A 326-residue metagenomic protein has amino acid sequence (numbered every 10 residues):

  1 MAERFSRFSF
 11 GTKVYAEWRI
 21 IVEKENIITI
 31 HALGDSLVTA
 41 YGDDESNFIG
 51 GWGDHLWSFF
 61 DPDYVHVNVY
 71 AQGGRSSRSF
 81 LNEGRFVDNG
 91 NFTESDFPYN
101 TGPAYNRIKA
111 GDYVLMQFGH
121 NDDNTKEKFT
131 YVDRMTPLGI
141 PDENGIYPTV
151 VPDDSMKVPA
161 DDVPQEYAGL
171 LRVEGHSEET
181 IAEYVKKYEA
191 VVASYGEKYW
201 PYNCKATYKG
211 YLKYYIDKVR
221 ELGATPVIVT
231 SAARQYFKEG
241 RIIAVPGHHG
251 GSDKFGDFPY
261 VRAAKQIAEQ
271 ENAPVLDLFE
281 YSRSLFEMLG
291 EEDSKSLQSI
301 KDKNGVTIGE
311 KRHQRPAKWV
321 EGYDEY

Functional and structural regions predicted by a protein language model:
R4-R19: Intrinsically disordered, low-complexity repeat and linker tracts
W18-G73, G102-V114, T130-I140, S155: Serine-esterase "nucleophile elbow" of acetyl-processing enzymes
I20-K24, H55, L81-Y113, K213-E221: Short amphipathic alpha-helices and their capping/turn segments at secondary-structure boundaries
D35, G74-S77, N121-D122: Active-site neighborhood of divalent metal-dependent phosphoester/pyrophosphate hydrolases
A40, S77-F80, N124-T125, Y236-F237: Glycine/Thr-rich phosphate-binding loops of Rossmann-like dinucleotide-binding domains
G42-S46, F80-N82, S252: Short, solvent-exposed loop/turn segments at secondary-structure boundaries
F59-R75, R85-F86, G90-N100, R312: Aromatic- and Gly/Pro-rich amphipathic surface segment
G102-E325: Alpha-helical cap/lid subdomain in secreted, periplasmic, or secretory-pathway luminal O-acyl-processing enzymes
